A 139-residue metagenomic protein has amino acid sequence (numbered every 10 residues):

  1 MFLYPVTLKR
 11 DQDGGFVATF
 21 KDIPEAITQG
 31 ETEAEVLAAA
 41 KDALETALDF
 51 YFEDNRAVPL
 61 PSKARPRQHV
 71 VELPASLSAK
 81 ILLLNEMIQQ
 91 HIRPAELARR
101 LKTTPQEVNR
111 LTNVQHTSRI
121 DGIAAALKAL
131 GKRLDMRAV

Functional and structural regions predicted by a protein language model:
M1-L3, K41-R110, V114-H116, D121-I123: Short, charged, surface-exposed hinge/linker loops at domain edges that act as mobile lids or interdomain connectors
M1-L48, F52-E53: DNA-contacting interfaces and partner/effector-binding or oligomerization modules in DNA-centric proteins
V6, A18, T28-E31, L83 (+3 more regions): Residue-level detection of beta-strand scaffold positions
V17-T19, I27, I92, T112 (+1 more regions): Generic alpha-helical hydrophobic packing signal
A34, A38, R99, K128: Replace "anionic and nucleotidyl ligands
D121-R137: DNA major-groove recognition helix of helix-turn-helix/homeodomain DNA-binding modules
